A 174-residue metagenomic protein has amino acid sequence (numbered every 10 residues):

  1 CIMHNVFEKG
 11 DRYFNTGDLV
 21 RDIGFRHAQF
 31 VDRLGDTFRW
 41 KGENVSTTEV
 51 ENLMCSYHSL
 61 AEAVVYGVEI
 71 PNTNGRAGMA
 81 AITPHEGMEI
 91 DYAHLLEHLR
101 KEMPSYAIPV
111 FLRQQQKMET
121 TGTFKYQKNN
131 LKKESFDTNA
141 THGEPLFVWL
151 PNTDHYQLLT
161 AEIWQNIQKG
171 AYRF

Functional and structural regions predicted by a protein language model:
M3-A107, K117, G122-Y126, N130: AMP-binding/adenylate-forming catalytic core of the ANL superfamily
M103-Y126, G143-A171: AMP-binding/adenylate-forming catalytic domain of the ANL superfamily
R113, K132-K133: Nucleotide phosphate-binding site architecture
K133-A140: Short arginine-rich
